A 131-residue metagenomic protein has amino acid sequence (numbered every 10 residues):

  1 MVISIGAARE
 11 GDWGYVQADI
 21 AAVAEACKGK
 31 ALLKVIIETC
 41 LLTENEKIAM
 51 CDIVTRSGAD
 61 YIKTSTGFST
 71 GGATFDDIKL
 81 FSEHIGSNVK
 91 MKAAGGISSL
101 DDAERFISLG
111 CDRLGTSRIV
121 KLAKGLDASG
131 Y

Functional and structural regions predicted by a protein language model:
M1-M91, S99-Y131: Alpha/beta enzyme core
A94: Short hydrophobic "strand-cap" motifs at the C-terminus of beta-strands
